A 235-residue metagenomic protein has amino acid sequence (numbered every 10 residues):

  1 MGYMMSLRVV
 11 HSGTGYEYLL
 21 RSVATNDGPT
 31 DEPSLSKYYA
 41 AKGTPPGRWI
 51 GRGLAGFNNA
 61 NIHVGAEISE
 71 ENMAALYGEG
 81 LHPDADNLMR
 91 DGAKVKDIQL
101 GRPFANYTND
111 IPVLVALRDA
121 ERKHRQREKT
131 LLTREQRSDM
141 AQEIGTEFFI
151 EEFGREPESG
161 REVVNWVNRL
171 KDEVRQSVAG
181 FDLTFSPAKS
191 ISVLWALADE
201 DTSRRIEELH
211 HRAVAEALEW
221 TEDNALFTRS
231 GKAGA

Functional and structural regions predicted by a protein language model:
M1-A235: Intrinsically disordered, flexible peripheral segments
